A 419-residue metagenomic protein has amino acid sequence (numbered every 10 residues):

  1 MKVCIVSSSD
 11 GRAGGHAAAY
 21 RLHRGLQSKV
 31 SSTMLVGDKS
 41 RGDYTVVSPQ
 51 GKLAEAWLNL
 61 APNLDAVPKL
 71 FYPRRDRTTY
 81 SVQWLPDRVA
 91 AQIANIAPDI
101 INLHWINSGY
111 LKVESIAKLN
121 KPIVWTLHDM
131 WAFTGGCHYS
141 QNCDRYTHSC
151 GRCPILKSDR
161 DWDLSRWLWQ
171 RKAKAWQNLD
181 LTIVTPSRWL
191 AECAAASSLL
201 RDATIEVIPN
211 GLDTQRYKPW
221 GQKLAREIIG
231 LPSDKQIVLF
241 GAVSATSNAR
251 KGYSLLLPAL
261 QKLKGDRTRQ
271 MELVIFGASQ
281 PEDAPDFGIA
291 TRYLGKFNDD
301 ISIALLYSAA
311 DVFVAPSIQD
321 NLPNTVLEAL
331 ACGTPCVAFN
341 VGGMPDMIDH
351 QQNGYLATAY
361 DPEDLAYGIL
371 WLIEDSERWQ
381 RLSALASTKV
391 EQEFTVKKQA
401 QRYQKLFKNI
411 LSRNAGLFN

Functional and structural regions predicted by a protein language model:
T134-Y139, D159-V207, L212-Q222: A short, active-site helix/loop in glycosyltransferases that binds the activated sugar's phosphate group
P232-K251, L257-L260: Conserved donor-binding/catalytic core segment of Leloir-type glycosyltransferases
G277-A304: Nucleotide-activated donor-binding/catalytic signature segment of Leloir-type glycosyltransferases, i.e., the conserved
L305-A310: Short alpha-helical donor nucleotide-sugar binding micro-motif in glycosyltransferases
I318: Aromatic "clamp/platform" in nucleotide-sugar-dependent glycosyltransferases that forms part of the donor/acceptor
P335-A338: Short hydrophobic beta-strand element within catalytic cores of glycosyltransferases and related nucleotide-activated
H350-Q351, Y355-P362, W371-S376: Conserved acidic donor-binding segment of nucleotide-sugar-dependent glycosyltransferases
D364, W371, R378-E393, Q399-K405: A short, well-ordered alpha-helix in the C-terminal region of glycosyltransferases
